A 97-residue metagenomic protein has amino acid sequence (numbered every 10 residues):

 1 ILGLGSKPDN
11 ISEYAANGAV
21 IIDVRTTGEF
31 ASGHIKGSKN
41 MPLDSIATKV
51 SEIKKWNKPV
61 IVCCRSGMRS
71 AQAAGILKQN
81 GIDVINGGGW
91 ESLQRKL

Functional and structural regions predicted by a protein language model:
I1-E13, N17-A19, T27-P59, M68-L97: Rhodanese-like catalytic fold shared by cysteine-dependent sulfurtransferases and DSP/PTP-type phosphatases
I22: Active-site flanking residues adjacent to catalytic metal/cofactor-binding acidic residues
C63: Short, surface-exposed ligand- or partner-binding patches at beta-edge/loop junctions that are enriched in aromatics
